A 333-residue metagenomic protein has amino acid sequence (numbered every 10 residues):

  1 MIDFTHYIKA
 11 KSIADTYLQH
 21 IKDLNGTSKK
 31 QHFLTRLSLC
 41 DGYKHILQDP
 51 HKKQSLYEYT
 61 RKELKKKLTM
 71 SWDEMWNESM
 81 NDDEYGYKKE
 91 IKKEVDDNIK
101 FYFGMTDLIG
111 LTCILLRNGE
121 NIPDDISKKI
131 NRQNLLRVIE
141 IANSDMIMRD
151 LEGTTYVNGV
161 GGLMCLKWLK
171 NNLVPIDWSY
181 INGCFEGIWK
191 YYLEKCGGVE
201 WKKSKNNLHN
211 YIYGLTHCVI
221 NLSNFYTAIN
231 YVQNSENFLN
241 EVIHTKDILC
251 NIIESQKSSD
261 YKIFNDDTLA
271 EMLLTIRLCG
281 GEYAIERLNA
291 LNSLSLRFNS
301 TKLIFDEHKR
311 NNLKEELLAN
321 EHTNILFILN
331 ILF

Functional and structural regions predicted by a protein language model:
M1-F333: Preference for long, amphipathic alpha-helical scaffolds in soluble/luminal domains and all-alpha bundles
